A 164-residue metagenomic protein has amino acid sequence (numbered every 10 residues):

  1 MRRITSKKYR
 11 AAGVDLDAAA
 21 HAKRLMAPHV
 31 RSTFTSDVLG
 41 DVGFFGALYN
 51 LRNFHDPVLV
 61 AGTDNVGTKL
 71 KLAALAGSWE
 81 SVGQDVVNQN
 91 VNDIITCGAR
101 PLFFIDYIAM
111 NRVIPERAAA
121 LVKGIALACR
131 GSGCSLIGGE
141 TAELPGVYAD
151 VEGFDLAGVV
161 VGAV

Functional and structural regions predicted by a protein language model:
M1-S36: N-terminal amphipathic/basic leader segments beginning at the initiator methionine
L25-V164: Glycine-rich phosphate/pyrophosphate-binding loop regions near the starts of catalytic domains
